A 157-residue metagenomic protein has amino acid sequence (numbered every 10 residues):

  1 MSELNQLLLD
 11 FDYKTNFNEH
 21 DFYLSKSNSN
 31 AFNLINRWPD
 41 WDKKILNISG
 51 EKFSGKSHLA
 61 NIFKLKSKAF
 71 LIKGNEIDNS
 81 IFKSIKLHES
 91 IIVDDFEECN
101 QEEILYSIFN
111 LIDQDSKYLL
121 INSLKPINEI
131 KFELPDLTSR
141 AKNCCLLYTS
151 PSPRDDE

Functional and structural regions predicted by a protein language model:
M1-R37: A short, basic N-terminal segment
R37-K43: Phosphate-binding P-loop
K43-H58: Walker A/P-loop nucleotide-binding motif
L65-K73: Post-Walker A helix-loop "phosphate-sensing" segment adjacent to the P-loop in P-loop NTPases
I85-E102, N122-S123: Conserved P-loop NTPase "ATPase switch" module shared by AAA+ and STAND
I112-P135: Sensor-1/coupling segment of RecA-like P-loop NTPase cores
P135-Y148: A short helix-turn-beta junction within AAA+ P-loop NTPase domains corresponding to the substrate/partner-engaging
Y148-E157: Single conserved hydrophobic/aromatic residue that forms the stacking wall/gate of nucleotide- or nucleobase-binding
